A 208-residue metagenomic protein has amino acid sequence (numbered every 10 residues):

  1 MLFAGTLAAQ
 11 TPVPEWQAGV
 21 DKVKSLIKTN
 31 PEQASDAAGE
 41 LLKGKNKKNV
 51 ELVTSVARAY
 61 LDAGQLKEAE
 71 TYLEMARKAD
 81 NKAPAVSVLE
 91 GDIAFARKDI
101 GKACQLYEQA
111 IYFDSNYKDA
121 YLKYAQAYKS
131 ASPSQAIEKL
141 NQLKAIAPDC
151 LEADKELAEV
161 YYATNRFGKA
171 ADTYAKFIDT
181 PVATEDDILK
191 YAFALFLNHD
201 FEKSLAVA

Functional and structural regions predicted by a protein language model:
L7-E74, K78: N-terminal leader/linker segments that initiate helical-solenoid repeat arrays
K28, D62, A96-R97, Q126-A131 (+2 more regions): Register position in tetratricopeptide repeats
L42-G44, E74-K78, E108-Y112, N141-A145 (+1 more regions): Conserved structural position within tetratricopeptide repeats
N46-K47, N81, S115, P148 (+1 more regions): Short coil turns that delineate tetratricopeptide repeat
